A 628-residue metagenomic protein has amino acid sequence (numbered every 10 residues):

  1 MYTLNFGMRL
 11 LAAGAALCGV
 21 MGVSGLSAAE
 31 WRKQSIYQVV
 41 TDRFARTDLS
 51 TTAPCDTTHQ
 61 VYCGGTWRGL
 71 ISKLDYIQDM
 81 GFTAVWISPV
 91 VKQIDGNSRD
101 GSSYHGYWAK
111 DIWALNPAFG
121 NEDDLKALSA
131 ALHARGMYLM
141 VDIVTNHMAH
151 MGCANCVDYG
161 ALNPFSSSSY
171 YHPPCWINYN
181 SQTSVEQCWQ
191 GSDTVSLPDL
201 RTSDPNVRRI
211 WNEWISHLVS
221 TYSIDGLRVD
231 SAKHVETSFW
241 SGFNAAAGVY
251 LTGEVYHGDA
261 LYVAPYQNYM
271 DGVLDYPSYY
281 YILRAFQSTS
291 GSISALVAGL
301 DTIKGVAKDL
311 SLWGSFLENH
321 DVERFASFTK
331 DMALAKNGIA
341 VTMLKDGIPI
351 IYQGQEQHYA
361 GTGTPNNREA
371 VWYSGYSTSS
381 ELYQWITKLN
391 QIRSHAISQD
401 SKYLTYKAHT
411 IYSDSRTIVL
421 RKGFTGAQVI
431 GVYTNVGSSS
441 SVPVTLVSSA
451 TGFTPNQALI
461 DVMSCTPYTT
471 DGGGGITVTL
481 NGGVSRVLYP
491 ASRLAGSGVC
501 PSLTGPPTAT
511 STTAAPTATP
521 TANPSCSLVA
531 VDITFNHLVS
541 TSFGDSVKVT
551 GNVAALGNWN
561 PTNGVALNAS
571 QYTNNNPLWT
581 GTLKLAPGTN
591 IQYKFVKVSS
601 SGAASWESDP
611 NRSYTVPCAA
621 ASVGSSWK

Functional and structural regions predicted by a protein language model:
M1-G25: Fungal secretory targeting signals
G25, T504-L528: Fungal extracellular Ser/Thr-rich, low-complexity intrinsically disordered regions
A28-S35, V40-Y222, T237-V263, L283-A285: Substrate-binding/active-site clefts of carbohydrate-active enzymes
S35-V40, A84-P89, G106, D111-A114 (+11 more regions): Structural recognition of the beta-strand scaffold that forms the well-ordered cores of secreted hydrolase catalytic
F44-A53, F325, F543-D545, L556-W559: Short, solvent-exposed loop/turn elements at domain surfaces
S129, H133, H147, E213-F316 (+4 more regions): Active-site-proximal helices and loops of the catalytic beta/alpha 8
V484-R486, T589-Y593: Exposed beta-strand face motif in extracellular beta-rich ectodomains
V539-N590, V598-P617: Aromatic-rich carbohydrate-binding modules that target alpha-glucans
